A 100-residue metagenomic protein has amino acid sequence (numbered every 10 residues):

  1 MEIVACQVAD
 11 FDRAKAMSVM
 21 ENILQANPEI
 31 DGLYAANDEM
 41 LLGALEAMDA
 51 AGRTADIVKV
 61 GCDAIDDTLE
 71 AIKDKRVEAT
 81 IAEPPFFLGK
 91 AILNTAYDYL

Functional and structural regions predicted by a protein language model:
M1-L100: A residue-level marker of the well-folded mature domains of exported/periplasmic proteins
